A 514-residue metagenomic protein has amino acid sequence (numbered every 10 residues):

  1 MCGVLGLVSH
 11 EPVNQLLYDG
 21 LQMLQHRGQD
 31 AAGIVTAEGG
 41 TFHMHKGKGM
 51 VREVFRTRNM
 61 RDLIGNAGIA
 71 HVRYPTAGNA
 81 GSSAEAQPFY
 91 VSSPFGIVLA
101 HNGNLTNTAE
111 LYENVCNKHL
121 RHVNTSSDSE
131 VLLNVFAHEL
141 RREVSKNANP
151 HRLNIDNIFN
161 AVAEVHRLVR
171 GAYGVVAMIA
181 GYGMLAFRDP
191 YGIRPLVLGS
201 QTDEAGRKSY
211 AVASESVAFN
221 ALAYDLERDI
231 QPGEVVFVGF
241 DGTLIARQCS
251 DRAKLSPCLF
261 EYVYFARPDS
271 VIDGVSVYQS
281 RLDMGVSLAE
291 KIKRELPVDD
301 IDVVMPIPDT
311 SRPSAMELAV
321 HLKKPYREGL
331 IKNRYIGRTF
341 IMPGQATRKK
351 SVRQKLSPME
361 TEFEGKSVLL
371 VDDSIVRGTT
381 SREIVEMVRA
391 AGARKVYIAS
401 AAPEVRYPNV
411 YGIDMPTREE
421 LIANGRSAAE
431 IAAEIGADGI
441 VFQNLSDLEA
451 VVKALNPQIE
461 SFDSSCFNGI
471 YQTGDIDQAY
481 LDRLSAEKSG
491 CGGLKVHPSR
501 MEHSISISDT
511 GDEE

Functional and structural regions predicted by a protein language model:
M1-P232, F237-D302, I307, K395: Conserved short alpha-helical segments that host acidic/polar catalytic motifs at enzyme active sites
A37-G40, I179-G183, I301-P313, R334-I336 (+2 more regions): A glycine-rich phosphate-binding loop feature that marks nucleotide/adenosyl-phosphate handling sites
F55, E130-V135, Y326-G337, E434-V452: A conserved beta-strand->alpha-helix junction
E164, V217-A218, L222-L226, P232-E234 (+5 more regions): Phosphate/diphosphate-binding loops
H166, G181-G183, R188, K208 (+3 more regions): PRPP-dependent phosphoribosyltransferase catalytic core
K208-E215, K254-L255, T339-R353, A393 (+2 more regions): Flexible glycine/proline-rich, aromatic-decorated loop/lid segments
V304-I307, S311-L318, L322, Y326 (+2 more regions): Extended, hydrophobic alpha-helical segments in both membrane/secreted and soluble proteins
V320-V368, T379, R406-P416: Short, glycine/charge-rich flexible loops or terminal/linker lids adjacent to PRPP-binding catalytic cores
